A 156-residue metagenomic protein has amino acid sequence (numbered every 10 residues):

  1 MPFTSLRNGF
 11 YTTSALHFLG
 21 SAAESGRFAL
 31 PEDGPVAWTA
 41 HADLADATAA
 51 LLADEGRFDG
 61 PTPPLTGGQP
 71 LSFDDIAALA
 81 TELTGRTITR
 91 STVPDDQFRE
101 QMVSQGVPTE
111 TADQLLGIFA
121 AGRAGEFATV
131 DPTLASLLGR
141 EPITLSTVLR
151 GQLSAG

Functional and structural regions predicted by a protein language model:
M1-T89, V93, E100-Q105, E110-T111 (+1 more regions): Oxidoreductase cofactor-interface core, primarily capturing Rossmann-like NAD(P)-dependent enzymes
D96-G156: A hydrophobic C-terminal alpha-helical subdomain
